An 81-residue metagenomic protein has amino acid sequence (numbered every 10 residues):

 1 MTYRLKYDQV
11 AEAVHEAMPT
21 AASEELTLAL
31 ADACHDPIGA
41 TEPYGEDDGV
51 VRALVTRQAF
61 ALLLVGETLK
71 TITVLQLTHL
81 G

Functional and structural regions predicted by a protein language model:
M1-L5, A13-A17, E24, A53-G81: Enriched for short, Lys/Arg-rich terminal
Y3-Y7, D36-I38: Short amphipathic alpha-helical segments, especially helix-boundary/capping motifs
A22-L28: Short, flexible N-terminal segments of the mature chain
L28-V55: A short, surface-exposed loop/turn module that caps and links secondary-structure elements
